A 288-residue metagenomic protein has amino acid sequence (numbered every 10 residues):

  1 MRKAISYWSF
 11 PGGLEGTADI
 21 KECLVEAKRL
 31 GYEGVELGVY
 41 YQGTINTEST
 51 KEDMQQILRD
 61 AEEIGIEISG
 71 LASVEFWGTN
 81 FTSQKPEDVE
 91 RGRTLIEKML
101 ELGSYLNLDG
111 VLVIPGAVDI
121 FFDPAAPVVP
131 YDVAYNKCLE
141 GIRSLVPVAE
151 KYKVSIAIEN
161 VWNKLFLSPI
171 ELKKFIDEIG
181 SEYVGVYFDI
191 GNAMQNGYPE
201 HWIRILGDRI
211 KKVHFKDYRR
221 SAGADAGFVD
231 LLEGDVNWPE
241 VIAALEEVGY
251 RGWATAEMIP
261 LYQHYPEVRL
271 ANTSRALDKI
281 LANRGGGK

Functional and structural regions predicted by a protein language model:
M1-E33, E62, R143, L165-K288: Histidine-acidic metal/acid-base catalytic patches
M1-P11, G70-F81, A117-A125: N-terminal small/glycine-rich loop or linker at the start of catalytic domains across soluble metabolic enzymes
T17, K21, R59-E67, N80-G185 (+2 more regions): Active-site acidic/histidine proton-transfer and metal-coordination neighborhood in alpha/beta enzyme cores
L30-Y41, G70-G78: Short, conserved active-site loops that position catalytic residues or coordinate cofactors/metal ions across diverse
L37, I68-G70, V113, I158 (+3 more regions): Hydrophobic residues in well-ordered beta-strands that form the structural core
G38-L58, P115-F122: Glycine-rich, proline-tolerant flexible connector loops at the mouths of alpha/beta enzymes
G43-I45, W77-S83, D119-P124, Q195-N196 (+2 more regions): A short acidic, helix-capping loop that chelates divalent metal ions and anchors anionic groups
N46, K85-D88, V128-V129, A226-L232: Short glycine-enriched, charge-decorated loop/helix-capping segments at active-site entrances that position
